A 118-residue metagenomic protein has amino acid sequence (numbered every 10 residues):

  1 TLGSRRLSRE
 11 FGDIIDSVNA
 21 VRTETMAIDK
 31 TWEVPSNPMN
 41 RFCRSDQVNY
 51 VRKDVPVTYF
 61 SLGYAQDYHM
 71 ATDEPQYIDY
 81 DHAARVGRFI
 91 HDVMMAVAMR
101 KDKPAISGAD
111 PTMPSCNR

Functional and structural regions predicted by a protein language model:
T1-G63: Metal-dependent peptidase/peptidase-like ectodomains
S61, A65-R118: His/Asp/Glu-rich mid-to-C-terminal helical/loop segments that flank catalytic regions of hydrolases
